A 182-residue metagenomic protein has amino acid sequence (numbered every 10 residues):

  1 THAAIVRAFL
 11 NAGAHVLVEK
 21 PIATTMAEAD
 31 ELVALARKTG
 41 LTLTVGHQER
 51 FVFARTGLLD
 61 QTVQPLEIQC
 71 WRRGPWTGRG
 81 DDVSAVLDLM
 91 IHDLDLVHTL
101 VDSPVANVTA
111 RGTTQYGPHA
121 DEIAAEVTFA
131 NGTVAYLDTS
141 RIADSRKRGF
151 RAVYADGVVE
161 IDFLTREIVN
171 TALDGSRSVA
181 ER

Functional and structural regions predicted by a protein language model:
T1-L35: Beta-loop-alpha module in the N-terminal Rossmann-like domain of NAD(P)-dependent dehydrogenases, especially those
A12-A14, T39-T42, T133: A short helix->loop->beta-strand "cap" motif at the edges of active sites that frequently abuts
V18, L43-V45, I161: Hydrophobic residues in well-ordered beta-strands that form the structural core
A23-G80: A contiguous active-site-proximal alpha/beta segment in oxidoreductase catalytic domains
G46-F53, W76-V105: Mid-domain beta-loop-alpha active-site segment that forms a flexible, acidic cofactor/metal-binding surface
L94-E167: Contiguous beta-strand/loop segments that form the cofactor/metal-binding neighborhood of enzyme cores
I161-R182: C-terminal active-site/capping subdomain that shapes the small-molecule cofactor and substrate pocket of enzyme
